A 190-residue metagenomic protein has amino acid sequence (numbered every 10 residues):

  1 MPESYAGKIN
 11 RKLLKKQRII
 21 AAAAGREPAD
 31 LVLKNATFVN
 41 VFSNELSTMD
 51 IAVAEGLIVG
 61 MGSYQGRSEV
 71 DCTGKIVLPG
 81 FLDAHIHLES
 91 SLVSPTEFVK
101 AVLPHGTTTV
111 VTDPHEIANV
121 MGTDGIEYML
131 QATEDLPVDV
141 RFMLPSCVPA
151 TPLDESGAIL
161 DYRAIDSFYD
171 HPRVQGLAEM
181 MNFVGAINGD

Functional and structural regions predicted by a protein language model:
P2-A23, T96-D190: Divalent-metal coordination cores built from histidine and acidic residues
A6-P79: Histidine-rich, glycine-flanked metal-binding segment
E27-K34, Y64-T112: Replace "His-x-His-based motif
T37, E55-L57, I86-L88, P114-E116 (+1 more regions): Short glycine-rich, polar/acidic loop-and-turn segments at beta strand-coil junctions
N40-N44, S91, S156-A158: Short loop/turn motifs at secondary-structure junctions and domain boundaries
S43, I86-L88, N182: Short, glycine/acidic-enriched loop or turn micro-motifs at the edges of active sites
T48, A54, H85, L92 (+3 more regions): Hydrophobic alpha-helical segments
